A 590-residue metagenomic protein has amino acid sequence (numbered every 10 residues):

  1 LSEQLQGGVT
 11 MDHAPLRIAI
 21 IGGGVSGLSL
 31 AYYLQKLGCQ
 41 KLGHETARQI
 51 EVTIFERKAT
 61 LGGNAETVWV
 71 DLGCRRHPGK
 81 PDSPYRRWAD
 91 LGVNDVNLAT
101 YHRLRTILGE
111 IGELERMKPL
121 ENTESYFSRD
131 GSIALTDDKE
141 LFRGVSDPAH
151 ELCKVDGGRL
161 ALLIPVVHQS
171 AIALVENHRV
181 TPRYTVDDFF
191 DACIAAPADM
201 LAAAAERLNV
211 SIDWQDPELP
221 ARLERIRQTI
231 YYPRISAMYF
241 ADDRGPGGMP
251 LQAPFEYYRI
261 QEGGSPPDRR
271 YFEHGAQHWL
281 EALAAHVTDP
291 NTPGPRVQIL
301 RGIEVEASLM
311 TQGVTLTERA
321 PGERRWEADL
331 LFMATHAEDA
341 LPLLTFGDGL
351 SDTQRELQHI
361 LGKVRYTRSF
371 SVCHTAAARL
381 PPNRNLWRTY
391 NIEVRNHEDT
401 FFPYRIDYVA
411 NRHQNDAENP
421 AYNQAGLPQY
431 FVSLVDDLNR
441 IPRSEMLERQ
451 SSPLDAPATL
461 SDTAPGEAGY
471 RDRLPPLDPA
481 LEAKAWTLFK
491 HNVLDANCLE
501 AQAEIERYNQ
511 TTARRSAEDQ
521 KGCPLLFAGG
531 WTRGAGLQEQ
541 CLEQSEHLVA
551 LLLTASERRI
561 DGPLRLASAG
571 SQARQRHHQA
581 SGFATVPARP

Functional and structural regions predicted by a protein language model:
E3, N97-G248: Mobile amphipathic helical/loop "lid" adjacent to a hydrophobic cofactor/ligand pocket
D12-S26: Beta1/beta-strand and adjacent pyrophosphate-binding region of the FAD-binding site in flavoprotein oxidoreductases
S26, T60, E338: Conserved Rossmann-like nucleotide-cofactor binding loop
Q35-L72: Glycine-rich FAD pyrophosphate-binding loop
L37, E306-T311, L316-T459: Mid-domain catalytic core of redox enzymes that form a hydrophobic substrate pocket/lid adjacent to a catalytic redox
R57-H102, K154-N177: Glycine-rich active-site loop/strand segments that organize a redox cofactor
D138, P403-P590: Conserved flavin/dinucleotide-binding core of flavoenzymes
P254-G322, W326, L330: Helical element adjacent to the flavin cofactor pocket in flavoenzyme catalytic cores
